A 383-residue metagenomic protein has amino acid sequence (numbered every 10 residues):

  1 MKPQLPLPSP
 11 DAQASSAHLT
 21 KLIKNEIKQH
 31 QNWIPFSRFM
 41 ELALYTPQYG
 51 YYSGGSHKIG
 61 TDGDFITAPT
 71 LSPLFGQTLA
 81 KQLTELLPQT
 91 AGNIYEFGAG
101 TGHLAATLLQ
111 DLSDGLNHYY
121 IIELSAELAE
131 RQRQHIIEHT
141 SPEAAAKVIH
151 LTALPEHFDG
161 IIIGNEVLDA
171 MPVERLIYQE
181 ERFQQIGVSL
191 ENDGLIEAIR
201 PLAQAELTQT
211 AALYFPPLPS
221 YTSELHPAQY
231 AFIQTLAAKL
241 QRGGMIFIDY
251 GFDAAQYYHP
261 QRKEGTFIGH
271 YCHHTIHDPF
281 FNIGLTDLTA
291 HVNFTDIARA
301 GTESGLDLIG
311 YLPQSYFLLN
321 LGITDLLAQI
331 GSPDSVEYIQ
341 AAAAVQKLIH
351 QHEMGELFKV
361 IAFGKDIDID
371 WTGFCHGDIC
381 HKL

Functional and structural regions predicted by a protein language model:
M1-F97, T101-F158, Y316, A344-L383: Rossmann-like AdoMet
H18, P35-R38, T70, L74 (+7 more regions): Generic recognition of stable, solvent-exposed alpha-helical segments in well-folded globular domains
A43, I162, I297: A residue-level signal for conserved active-site and pocket-lining positions in enzyme catalytic cores
F75, I162, D249: Conserved RecA-like P-loop NTPase ATPase core
F97, L124, V167-A170, Y250: Generic detector of well-ordered alpha-helical packing
A129, D159, M171-P172, A255: Conserved protein kinase catalytic core
I163-T208, P260-H270: A mobile, often basic/glycine-rich helix-loop segment that functions as the active-site lid/recognition loop
T210-L383: Long, Lys/Arg- and hydrophobic-enriched amphipathic alpha-helices
